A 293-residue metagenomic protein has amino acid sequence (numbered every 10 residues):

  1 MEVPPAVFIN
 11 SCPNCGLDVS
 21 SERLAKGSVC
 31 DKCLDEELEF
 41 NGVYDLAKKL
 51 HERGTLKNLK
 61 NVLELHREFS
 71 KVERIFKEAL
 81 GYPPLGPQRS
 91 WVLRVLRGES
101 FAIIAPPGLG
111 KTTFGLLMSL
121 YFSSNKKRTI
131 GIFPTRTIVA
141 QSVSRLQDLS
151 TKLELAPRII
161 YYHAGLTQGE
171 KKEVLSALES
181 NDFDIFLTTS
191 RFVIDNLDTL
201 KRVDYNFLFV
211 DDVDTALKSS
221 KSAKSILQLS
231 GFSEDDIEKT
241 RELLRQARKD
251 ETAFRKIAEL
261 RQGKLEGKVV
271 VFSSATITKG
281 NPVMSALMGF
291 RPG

Functional and structural regions predicted by a protein language model:
M1-G293: N-terminal helicase ATP-binding lobe
